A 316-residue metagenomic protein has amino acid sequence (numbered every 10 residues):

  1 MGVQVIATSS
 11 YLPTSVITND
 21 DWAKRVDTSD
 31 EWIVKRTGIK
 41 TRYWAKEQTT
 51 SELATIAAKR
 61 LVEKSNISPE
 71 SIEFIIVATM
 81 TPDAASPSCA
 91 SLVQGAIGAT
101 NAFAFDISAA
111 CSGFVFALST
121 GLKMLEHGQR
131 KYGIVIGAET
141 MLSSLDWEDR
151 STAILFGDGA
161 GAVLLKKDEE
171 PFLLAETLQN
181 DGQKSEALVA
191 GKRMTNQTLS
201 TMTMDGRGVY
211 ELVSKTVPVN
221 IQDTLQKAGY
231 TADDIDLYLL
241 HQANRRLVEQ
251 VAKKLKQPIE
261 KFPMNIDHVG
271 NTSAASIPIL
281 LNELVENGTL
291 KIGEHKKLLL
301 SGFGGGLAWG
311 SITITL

Functional and structural regions predicted by a protein language model:
M1-E47, D149-E211, K215, V219 (+2 more regions): Condensing-enzyme catalytic core mediating Claisen C-C bond formation in acyl metabolism
V5-A7, I33, L61, I72-I75 (+7 more regions): Buried hydrophobic positions in well-ordered alpha/beta secondary-structure cores of metabolic enzymes
I6, A78, S108, G133-E139 (+3 more regions): Short beta-strand segments
V26-W32, A84-G98, I134-M141, A190-T195 (+1 more regions): Acidic-glycine-rich active-site phosphate/pyrophosphate-binding loop
D27, A57-E73, V219-D236, L284-K291: Phosphate/pyrophosphate-binding loops at sites that engage ATP/ADP/AMP, CoA/4′-phosphopantetheine, polyphosphate
I39-T41, S71-I76, G95-S108, L142-E148 (+1 more regions): Glycine/charged-rich beta-loop-alpha catalytic/anionic-binding loops adjacent to active sites
S51, T55-A58, V62, T81-P82 (+4 more regions): Claisen-condensing/thiolase-fold acyl-transfer catalytic domains that form or cleave C-C bonds in fatty acid
E126-G159: Flexible, glycine-rich active-site loops centered on histidine and acidic residues that chelate a metal or position
